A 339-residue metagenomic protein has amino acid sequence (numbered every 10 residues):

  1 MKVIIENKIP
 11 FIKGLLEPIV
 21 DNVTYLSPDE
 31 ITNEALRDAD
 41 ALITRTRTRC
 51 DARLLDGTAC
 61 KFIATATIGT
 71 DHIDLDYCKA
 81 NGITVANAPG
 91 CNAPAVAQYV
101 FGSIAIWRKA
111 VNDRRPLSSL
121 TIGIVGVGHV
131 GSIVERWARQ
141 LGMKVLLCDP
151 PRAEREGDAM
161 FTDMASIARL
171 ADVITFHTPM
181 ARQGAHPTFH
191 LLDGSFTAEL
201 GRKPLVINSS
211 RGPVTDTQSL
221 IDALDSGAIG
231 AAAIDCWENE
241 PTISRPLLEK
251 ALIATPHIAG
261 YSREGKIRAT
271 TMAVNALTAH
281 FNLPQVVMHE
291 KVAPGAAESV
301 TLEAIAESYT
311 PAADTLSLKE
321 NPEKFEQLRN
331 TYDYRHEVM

Functional and structural regions predicted by a protein language model:
M1-A39, L146: N-terminal glycine-/charge-rich "phosphate-binding" loop or analogous flexible N-terminal tail
E6, T44-R45, A66, T175-M180 (+1 more regions): Short, well-ordered coil/turn residues at beta-beta hairpins and beta-strand->alpha-helix junctions within
D40-R115: Phosphate/diphosphate ligand-binding glycine-rich loop within oxidoreductases
C50-D51, R152-R245: Rossmann-like adenosine-cofactor binding region
A97-D113, Q140-M143, T271-H280: Oxidoreductase and adenylate-handling cofactor-binding alpha/beta cores
W107-Q140: Glycine-rich NAD(P)-binding loop of Rossmann-like domains
Q140-G157: NAD(P)-binding Rossmann-fold cofactor-contacting core
K203-M339: Rossmann-like dinucleotide-binding domain for NAD(H)/NADP(H)
